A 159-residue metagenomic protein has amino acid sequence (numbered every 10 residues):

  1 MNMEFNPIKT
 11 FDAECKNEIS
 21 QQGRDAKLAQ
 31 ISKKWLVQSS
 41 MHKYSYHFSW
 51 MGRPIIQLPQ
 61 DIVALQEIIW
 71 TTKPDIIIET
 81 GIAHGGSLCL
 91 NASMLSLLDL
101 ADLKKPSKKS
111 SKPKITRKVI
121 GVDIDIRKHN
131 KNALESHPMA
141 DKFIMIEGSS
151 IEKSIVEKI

Functional and structural regions predicted by a protein language model:
N2, I8, M41-H47, I62 (+2 more regions): Generic intrinsically disordered, low-complexity segments enriched for polar/acidic and small residues
N2-S32: N-terminal auxiliary segments of SAM/dcSAM-dependent transferases
K9, C15, K27, S39 (+2 more regions): Hydrophobic transmembrane alpha-helix bundles
N17, Q21, V37-H42, T71 (+1 more regions): A structural signal for alpha-helix termini and helix-coil/disorder junctions
L28-Q57: Class I SAM-dependent transferase core
M51-I159: S-adenosylmethionine/decaboxylated-SAM
